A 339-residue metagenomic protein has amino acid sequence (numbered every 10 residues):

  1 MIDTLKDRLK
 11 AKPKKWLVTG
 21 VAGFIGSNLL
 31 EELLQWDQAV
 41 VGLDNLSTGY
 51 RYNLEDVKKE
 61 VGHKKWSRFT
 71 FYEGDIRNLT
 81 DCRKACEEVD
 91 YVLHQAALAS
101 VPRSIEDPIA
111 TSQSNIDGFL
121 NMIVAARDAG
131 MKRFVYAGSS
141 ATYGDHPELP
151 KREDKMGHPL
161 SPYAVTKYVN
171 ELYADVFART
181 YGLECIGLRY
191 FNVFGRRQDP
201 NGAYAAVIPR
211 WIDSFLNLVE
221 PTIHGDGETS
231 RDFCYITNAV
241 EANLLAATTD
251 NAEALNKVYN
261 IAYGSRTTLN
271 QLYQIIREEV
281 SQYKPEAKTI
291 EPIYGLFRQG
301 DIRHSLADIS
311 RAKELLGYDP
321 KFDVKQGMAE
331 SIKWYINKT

Functional and structural regions predicted by a protein language model:
M1-V193, N243, A247, Y318 (+2 more regions): N-terminal Rossmann-like NAD(P)+-binding domain of SDR-like oxidoreductases, especially those catalyzing
L9-K10, W16, T70, F215-T339: C-terminal substrate-binding subdomain of Rossmann-fold SDR/epimerase-dehydratase oxidoreductases
T80-R83, D90, P102, I109 (+9 more regions): Residues in well-ordered alpha-helical elements
H94-Q95, Q198, T229: Glutamine-centric residue-chemistry signal
S112, L160-E171, G202-P209, F233 (+1 more regions): Short-chain dehydrogenase/reductase
L149-H158, A206, I293-L296, I309: Short glycine/proline- and charge-enriched loop/turn segments that cap or connect secondary-structure elements
V169, Y173, F177, V207 (+3 more regions): Hydrophobic alpha-helix immediately C-terminal to the catalytic Tyr-X-X-X-Lys motif of short-chain
